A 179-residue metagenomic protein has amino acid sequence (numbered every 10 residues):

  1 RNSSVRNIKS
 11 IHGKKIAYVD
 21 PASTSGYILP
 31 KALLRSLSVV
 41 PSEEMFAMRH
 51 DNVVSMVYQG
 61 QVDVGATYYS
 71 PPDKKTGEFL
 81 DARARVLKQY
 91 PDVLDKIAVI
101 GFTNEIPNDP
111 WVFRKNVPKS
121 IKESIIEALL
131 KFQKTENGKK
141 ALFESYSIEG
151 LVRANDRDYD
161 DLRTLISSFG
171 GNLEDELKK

Functional and structural regions predicted by a protein language model:
R1-I16: Flexible hinge/capping segments at coil-to-helix
N2, R83-R85, K96-I97, A128 (+2 more regions): Residue-level detector of functional hotspots within protein domains
S3, A98, N104, D109-W111 (+4 more regions): Flexible, active-site-adjacent loop/turn segments at secondary-structure boundaries
I8, Y27, K31, D51-V54 (+3 more regions): Extracytoplasmic/secreted envelope proteins and their assembly/folding machinery, especially bacterial periplasmic
S10-G13, L29-A32, Q59, V112-K115 (+3 more regions): Surface-exposed beta-strand edges and their flanking turn/coil or helix-capping segments
K14-P118: Pocket-lining segment of extracytoplasmic ligand-binding domains
V117-K179: An extracytoplasmic/periplasmic, membrane-proximal ligand-sensing/linker region
